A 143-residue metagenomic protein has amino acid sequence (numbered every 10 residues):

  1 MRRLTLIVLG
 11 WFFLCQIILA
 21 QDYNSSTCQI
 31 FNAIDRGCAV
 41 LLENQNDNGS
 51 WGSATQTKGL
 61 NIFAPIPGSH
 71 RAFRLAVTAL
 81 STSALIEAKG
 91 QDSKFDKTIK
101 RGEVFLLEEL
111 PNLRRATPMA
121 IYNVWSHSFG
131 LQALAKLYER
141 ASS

Functional and structural regions predicted by a protein language model:
R2, I18-S143: Preference for long, amphipathic alpha-helical scaffolds in soluble/luminal domains and all-alpha bundles
I7-Q16: Bacterial N-terminal signal peptides
